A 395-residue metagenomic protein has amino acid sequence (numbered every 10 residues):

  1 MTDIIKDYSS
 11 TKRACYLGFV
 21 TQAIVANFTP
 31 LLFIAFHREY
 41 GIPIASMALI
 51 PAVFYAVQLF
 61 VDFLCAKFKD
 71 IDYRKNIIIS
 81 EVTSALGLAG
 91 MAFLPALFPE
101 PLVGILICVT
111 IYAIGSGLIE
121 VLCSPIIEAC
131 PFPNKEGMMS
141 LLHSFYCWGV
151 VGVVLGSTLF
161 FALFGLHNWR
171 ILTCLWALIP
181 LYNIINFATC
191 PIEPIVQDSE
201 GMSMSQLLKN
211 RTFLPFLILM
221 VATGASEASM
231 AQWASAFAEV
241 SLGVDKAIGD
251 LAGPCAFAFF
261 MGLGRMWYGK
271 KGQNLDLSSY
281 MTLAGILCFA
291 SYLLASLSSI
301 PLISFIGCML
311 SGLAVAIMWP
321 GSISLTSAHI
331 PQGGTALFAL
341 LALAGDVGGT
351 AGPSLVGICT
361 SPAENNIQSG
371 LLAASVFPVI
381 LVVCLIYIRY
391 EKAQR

Functional and structural regions predicted by a protein language model:
T29-P30, N210-G262: Extracytoplasmic gate region of multi-pass secondary transporters
F36-H37, F68-D70, L159-G165, A238-E239 (+3 more regions): Interfacial helix-cap and linker-helix signal at transmembrane-aqueous boundaries of multi-pass secondary transporters
L49-K67, C255-W267: Central cavity-lining transmembrane alpha-helices of secondary-active solute carriers, predominantly the Major
V61-Y73, G264-D276, T360: Helix-to-loop junctions at the C-terminal end of transmembrane segments in multipass secondary transporters
V82-P99, L287-S299: C-terminal ends and interior cores of transmembrane alpha-helices in multi-pass membrane transporters/permeases
P101-L118, I303-I317: Hydrophobic core of transmembrane alpha-helices in multi-pass small-molecule transporters, especially MFS/SLC-type
L118-P131, I317-I330: Intracellular juxtamembrane helix-capping segments at the cytosolic ends of symmetry-related transmembrane helices
N134, L141-I192: Helix-loop-helix hairpin linking two adjacent transmembrane segments in secondary transporters
